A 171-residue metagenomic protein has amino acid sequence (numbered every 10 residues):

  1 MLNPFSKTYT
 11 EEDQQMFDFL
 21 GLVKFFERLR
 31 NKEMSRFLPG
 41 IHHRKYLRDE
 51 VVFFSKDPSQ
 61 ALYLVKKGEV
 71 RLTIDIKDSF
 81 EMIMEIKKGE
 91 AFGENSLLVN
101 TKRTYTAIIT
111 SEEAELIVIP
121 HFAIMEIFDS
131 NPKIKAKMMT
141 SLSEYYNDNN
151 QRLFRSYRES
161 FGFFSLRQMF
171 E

Functional and structural regions predicted by a protein language model:
M1-E171: Cytosolic regulatory regions built on CNB/CRP/Popeye-like sensor folds
